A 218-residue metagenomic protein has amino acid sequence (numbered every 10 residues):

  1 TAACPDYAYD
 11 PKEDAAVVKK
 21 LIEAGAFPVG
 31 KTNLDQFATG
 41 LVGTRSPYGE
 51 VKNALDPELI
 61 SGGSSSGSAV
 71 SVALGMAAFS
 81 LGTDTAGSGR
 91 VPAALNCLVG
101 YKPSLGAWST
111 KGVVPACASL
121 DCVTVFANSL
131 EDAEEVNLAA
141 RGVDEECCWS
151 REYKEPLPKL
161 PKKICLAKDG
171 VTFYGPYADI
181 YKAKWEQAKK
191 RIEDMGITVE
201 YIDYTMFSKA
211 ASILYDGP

Functional and structural regions predicted by a protein language model:
T1-T85, K190, M195: Gly/Ser-rich catalytic/binding loops embedded in alpha/beta enzyme cores
V29, T198-D203: General small-molecule cofactor/ligand-binding pocket signal
Q36-T39, S88-R90, F173-G175: Short, well-ordered, mixed-charge alpha-helical segments that flank or form enzyme active sites
T39-L41, R90-P92, A210-S212: Short Asp/Glu-rich motifs
G43, T85-K111: Glycine/threonine-rich beta-strand-loop-alpha-helix active-site module that forms ligand/phosphate-binding
R45, G49, A211-P218: Charged, often glycine-rich, active-site loop that binds/positions anionic groups
V99-Q187, M206: A short helix-breaking turn/cap at a secondary-structure junction
